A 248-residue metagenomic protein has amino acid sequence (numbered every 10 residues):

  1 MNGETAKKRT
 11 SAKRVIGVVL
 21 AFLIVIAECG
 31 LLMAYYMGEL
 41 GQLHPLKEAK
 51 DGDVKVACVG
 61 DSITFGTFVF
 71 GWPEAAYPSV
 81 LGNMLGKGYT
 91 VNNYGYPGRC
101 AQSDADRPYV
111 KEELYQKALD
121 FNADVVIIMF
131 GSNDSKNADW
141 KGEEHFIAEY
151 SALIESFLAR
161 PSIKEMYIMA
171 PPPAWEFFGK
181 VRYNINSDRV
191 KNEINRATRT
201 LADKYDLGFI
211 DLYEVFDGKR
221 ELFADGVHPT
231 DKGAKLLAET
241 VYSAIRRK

Functional and structural regions predicted by a protein language model:
T5-V25: N-terminal Sec-pathway targeting helices
G17-V18, V110-K248: Alpha-helical cap/lid subdomain in secreted, periplasmic, or secretory-pathway luminal O-acyl-processing enzymes
M33-P97, E113-D120: Serine-esterase "nucleophile elbow" of acetyl-processing enzymes
I63, G98-C100, P173, F216: Residue-level detector of flexible, active-site-proximal loop/helix-junction positions within diverse enzyme catalytic
F65-P73, N93-V110, K136, W140-E144 (+2 more regions): Acidic/histidine-rich helix-loop elements that form or flank divalent-metal/phosphate-binding sites at the catalytic
